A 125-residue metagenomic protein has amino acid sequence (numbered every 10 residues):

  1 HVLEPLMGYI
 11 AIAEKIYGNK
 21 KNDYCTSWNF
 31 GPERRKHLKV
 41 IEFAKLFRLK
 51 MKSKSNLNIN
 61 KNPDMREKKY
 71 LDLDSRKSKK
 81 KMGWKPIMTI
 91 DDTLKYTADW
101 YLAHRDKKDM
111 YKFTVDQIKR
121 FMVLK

Functional and structural regions predicted by a protein language model:
H1-K125: C-terminal substrate-binding subdomain of Rossmann-fold SDR/epimerase-dehydratase oxidoreductases
